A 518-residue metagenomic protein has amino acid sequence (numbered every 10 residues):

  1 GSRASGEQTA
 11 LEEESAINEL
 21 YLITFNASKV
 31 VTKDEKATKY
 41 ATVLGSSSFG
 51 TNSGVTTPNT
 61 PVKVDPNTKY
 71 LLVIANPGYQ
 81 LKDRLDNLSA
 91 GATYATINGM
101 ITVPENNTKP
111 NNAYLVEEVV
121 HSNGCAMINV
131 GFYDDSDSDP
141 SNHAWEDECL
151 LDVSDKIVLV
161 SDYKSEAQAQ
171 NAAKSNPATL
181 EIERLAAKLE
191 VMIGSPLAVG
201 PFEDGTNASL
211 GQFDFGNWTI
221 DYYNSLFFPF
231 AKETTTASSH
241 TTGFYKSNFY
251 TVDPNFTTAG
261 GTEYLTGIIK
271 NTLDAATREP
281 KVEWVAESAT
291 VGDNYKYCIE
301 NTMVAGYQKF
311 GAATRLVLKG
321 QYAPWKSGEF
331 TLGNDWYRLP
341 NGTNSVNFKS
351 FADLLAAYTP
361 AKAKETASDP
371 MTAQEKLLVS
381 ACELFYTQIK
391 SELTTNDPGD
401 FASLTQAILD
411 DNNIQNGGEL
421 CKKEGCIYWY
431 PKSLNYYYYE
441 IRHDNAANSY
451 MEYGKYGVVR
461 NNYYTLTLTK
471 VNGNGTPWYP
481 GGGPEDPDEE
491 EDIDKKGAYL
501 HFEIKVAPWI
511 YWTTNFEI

Functional and structural regions predicted by a protein language model:
G6-L88, T179-E183, K188-R460, T465 (+2 more regions): Tryptophan-paired
A41-G50, Q80-N176: Structured interaction patches on ligand/partner-binding surfaces of diverse proteins
K455-Y463, N472, T476-I518: C-terminal functional modules
